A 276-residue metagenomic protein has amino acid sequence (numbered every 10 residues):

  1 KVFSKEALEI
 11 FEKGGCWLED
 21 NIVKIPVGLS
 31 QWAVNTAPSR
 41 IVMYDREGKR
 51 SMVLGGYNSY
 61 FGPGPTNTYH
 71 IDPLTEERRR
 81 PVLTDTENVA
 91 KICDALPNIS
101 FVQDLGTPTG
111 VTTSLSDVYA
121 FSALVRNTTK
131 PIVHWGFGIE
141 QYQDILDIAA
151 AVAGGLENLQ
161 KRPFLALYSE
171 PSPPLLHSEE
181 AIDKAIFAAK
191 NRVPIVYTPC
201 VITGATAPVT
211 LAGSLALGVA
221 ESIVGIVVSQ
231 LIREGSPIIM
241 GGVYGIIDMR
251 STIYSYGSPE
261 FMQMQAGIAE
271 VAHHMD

Functional and structural regions predicted by a protein language model:
K1-T84: Acidic/polar, glycine-rich intrinsically disordered N-terminal extensions of enzymes
R80-D276: Helix-rich catalytic cores of soluble enzyme domains
